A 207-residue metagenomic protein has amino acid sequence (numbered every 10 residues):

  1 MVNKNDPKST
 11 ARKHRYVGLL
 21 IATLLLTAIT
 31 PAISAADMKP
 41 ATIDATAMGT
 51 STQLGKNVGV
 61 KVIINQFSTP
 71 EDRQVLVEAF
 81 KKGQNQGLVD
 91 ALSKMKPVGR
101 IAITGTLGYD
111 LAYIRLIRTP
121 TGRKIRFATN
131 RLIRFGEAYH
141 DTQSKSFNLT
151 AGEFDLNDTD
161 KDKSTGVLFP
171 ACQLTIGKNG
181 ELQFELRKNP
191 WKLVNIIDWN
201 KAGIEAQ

Functional and structural regions predicted by a protein language model:
M1-H14: N-terminal secretory signal peptides that target proteins for export/translocation
R15-V17, I114: Compositionally biased, intrinsically disordered low-complexity regions enriched in proline and serine
G18-A28: Bacterial N-terminal signal peptides
P31-A35: Sec/Tat signal peptide C-region and signal peptidase I cleavage site
D37-Q207: Long, low-hydrophobicity ectodomains and other hydrophilic envelope-associated domains
